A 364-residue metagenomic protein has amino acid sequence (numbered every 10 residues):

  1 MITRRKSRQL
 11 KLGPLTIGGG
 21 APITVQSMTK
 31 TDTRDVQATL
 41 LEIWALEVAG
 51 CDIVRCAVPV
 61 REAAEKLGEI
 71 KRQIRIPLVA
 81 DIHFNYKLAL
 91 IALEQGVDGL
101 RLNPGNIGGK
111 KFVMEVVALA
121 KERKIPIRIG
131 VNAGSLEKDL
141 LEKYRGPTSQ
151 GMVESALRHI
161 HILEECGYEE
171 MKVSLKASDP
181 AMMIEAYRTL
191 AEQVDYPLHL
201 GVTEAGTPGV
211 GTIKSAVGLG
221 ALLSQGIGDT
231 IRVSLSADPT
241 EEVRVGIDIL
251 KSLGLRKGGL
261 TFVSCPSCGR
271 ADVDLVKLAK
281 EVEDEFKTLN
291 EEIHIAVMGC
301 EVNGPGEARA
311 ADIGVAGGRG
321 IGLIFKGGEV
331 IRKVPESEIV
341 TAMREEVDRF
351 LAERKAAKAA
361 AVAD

Functional and structural regions predicted by a protein language model:
M1-M28, K121, D284: N-terminal amphipathic alpha-helix/helix-capping segment at the start of soluble metabolic enzymes
G20-A38, A57-P59, I76-F84, L140-V153 (+1 more regions): Active-site mouth loops of central-metabolism enzymes
V25, D81, I129, V173 (+5 more regions): Conserved, mostly hydrophobic/aromatic
K30-V36, E47-K71, R101-G109, M171-P180: Glycine-rich, proline-tolerant flexible connector loops at the mouths of alpha/beta enzymes
D52, G96-K110, V202, Q225-P239 (+1 more regions): Glycine-rich phosphate-binding active-site loops on the catalytic face of alpha/beta enzymes
R61-I82, E115-I127, Y187-L198, V282-F286: Alpha-helix-loop-beta-strand connector modules within alpha/beta enzyme cores
K87-R128: Hydrophobic or amphipathic alpha-helical targeting/insertion segments
N132, L140-N290, H294: Catalytic alpha/beta core domains of metabolic enzymes, predominantly
